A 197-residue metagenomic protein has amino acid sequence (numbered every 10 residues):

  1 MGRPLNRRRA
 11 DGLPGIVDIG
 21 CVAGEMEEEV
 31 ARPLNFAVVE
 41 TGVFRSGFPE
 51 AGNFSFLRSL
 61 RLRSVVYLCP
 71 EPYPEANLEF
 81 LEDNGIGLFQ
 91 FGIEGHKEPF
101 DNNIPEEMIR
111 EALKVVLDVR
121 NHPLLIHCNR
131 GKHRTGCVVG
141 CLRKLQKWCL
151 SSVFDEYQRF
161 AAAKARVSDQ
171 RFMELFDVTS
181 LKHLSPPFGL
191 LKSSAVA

Functional and structural regions predicted by a protein language model:
M1-I126, R130, C137-A197: Cys-dependent protein tyrosine phosphatase-like superfamily
